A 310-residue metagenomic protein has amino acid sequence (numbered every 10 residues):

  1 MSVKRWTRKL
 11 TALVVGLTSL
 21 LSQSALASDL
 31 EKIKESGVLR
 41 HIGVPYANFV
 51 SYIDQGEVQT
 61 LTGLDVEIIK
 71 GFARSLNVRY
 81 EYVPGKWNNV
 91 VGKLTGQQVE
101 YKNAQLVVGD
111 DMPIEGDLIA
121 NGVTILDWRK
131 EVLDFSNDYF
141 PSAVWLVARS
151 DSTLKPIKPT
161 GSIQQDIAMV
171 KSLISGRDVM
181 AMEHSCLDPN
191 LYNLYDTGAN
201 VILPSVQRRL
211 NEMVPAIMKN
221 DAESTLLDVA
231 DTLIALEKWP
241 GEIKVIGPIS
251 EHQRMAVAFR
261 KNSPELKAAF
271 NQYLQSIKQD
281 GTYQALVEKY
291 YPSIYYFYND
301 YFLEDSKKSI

Functional and structural regions predicted by a protein language model:
S2-V14: Bacterial N-terminal signal peptides that target proteins for export
L21-A27: Sec/Tat signal peptide C-region and signal peptidase I cleavage site
S28-G122, S205-V206: Extracytoplasmic small-molecule ligand-binding "clamshell" domains of the periplasmic binding protein/Venus flytrap
F72, L94-T95, V214-M218, V257 (+1 more regions): Hydrophobic residues within well-ordered alpha-helices
V78, V123-H184: A conserved helix-loop-strand patch within extracytoplasmic ligand-binding domains of the periplasmic binding
N89, L106-K130, N190-Y195, P215-E251: A ligand-binding cleft/hinge motif common to bilobed small-molecule-binding domains
F140-V147, T153-L154, N211-E212, V229-Q275 (+1 more regions): Periplasmic-binding protein-like
Q165-S172, A181-Y195, I243-I246, Q275-I310: Ligand-binding clefts/hinges and TM-proximal coupling segments of bilobed small-molecule sensing domains
